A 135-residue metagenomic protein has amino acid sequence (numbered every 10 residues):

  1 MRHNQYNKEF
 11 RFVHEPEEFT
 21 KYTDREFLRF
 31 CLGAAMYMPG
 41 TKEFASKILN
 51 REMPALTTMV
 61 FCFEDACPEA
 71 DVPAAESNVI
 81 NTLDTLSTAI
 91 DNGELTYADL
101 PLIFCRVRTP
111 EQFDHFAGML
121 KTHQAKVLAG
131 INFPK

Functional and structural regions predicted by a protein language model:
M1-K135: Expand to "…catalyze enediolate/carbanion chemistry for C-C bond making/breaking, isomerization, decarboxylation
